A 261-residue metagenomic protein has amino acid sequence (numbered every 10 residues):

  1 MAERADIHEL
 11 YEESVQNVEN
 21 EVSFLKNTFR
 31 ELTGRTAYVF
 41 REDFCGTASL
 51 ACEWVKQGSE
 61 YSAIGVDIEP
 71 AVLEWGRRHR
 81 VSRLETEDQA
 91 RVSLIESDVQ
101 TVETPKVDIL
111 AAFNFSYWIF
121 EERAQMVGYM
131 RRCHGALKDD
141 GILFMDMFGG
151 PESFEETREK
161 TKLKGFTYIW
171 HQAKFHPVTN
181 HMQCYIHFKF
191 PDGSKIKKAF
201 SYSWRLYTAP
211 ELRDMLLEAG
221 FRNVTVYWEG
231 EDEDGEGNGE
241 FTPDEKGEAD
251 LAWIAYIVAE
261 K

Functional and structural regions predicted by a protein language model:
T36-G46: Conserved class I S-adenosyl-L-methionine
T47-E60: Conserved SAM-binding loop of SAM-dependent methyltransferases across substrates and taxa, primarily the Class I
E69-A71: Conserved SAM/SAH-binding beta-strand->alpha-helix loop
G76-R77: Conserved SAM-binding loop
L84-V99: Conserved SAM-binding strand-loop segment of SAM-dependent methyltransferases
M126-D139: A short glycine-rich, Lys/Arg-flanked "PGG" loop and its adjoining helix->strand segment in the class I
F144-M215: SAM-dependent methyltransferase
L206-K261: C-terminal lobe and adjacent flexible extensions of AdoMet/dcAdoMet transferase-like proteins
